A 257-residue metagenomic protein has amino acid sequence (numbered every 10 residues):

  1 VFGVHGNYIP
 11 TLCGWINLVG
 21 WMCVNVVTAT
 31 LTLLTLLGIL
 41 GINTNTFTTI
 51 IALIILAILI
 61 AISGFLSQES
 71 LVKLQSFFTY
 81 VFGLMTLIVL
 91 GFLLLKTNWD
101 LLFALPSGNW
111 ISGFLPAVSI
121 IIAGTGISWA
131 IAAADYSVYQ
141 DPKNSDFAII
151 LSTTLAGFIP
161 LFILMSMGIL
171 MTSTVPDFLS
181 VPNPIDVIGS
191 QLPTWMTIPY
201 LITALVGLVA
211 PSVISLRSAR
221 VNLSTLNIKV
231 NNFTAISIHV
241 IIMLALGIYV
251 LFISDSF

Functional and structural regions predicted by a protein language model:
V1-F2, G20-T28, I62-E69, K96-S107 (+4 more regions): Hydrophobic alpha-helical transmembrane segments
V1-L18, T46, D186-T197, N227-I228: Transmembrane-helix boundary/entry motifs in multi-pass membrane transporters
I9, L31-G41, I55-F78, K96-D100 (+3 more regions): Membrane-water interface regions at transmembrane-helix termini and the short interhelical loops of multi-pass membrane
T11, I39-L66, Y80-G91, I121-A133 (+3 more regions): Transmembrane alpha-helical segments of multi-pass small-molecule transport proteins
V27-I54, Q68, L94-A117, P176-G189: Inter-helical loop and helix-membrane interface segments of multi-pass membrane transporters/permeases
L66-T79, S128-I159, F178-V187, S215-F233: Hydrophobic, small-residue-rich membrane helices and short re-entrant helix-turn-helix hairpins that build
L90-K96, P106-M171, T194-V213: Hydrophobic, membrane-embedded alpha-helices of multi-pass small-molecule transporters
I163, M167-S212, L226-K229, I248-S256: TM-loop-TM module centered on a large, flexible mid-protein loop between adjacent transmembrane helices in multi-pass
